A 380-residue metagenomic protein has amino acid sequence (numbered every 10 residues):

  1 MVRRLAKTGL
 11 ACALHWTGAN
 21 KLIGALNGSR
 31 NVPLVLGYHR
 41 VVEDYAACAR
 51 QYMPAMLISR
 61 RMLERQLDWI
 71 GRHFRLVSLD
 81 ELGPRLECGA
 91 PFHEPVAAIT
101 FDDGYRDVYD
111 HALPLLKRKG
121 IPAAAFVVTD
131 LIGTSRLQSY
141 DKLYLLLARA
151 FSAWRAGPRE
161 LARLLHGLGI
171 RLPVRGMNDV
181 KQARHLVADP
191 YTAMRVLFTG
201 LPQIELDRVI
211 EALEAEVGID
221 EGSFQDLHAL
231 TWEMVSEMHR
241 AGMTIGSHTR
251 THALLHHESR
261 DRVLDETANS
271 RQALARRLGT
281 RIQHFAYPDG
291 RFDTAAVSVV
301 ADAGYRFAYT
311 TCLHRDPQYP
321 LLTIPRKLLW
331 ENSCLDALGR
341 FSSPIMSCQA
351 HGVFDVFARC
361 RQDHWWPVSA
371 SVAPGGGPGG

Functional and structural regions predicted by a protein language model:
M1-T100, D107-Y109, S135-R155, R208 (+2 more regions): C-terminal active-site subregion of NodB/CE4 polysaccharide deacetylases
N27-P33, G37, R136-A241, V372: Extended, charge-rich helix/loop segments that form flexible, surface "patches" used to engage negatively charged
H39, H248, H252: Histidine-centered divalent metal-coordination motifs
G71, L115-K119, L230-S247, A301: Acidic (Asp/Glu)-rich catalytic clusters
F92, Y105, L113-F126, G176-E221 (+2 more regions): CE4/NodB-like, metal-dependent polysaccharide N-deacetylase domain that modifies extracellular/periplasmic N-acetylated
Y105-R106, T251, L255: Short, glycine/acidic-enriched loop or turn micro-motifs at the edges of active sites
T129-T134: Short beta-alpha junction loops
